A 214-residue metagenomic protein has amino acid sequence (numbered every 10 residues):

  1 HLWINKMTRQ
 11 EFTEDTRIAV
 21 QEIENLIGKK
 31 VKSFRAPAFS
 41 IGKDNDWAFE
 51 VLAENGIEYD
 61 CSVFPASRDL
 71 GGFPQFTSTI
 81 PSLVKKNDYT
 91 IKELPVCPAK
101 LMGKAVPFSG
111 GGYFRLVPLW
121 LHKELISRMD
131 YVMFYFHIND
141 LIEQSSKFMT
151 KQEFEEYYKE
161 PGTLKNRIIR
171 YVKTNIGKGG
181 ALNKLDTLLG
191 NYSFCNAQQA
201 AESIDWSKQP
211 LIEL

Functional and structural regions predicted by a protein language model:
H1-S33, A38-P95, A99-L101, L116-L214: Catalytic alpha-helical scaffold of carbohydrate-active enzymes acting on polysaccharides/glycoconjugates
G103-F114: Surface-exposed cleft-lining segments at the edges of enzyme active sites
